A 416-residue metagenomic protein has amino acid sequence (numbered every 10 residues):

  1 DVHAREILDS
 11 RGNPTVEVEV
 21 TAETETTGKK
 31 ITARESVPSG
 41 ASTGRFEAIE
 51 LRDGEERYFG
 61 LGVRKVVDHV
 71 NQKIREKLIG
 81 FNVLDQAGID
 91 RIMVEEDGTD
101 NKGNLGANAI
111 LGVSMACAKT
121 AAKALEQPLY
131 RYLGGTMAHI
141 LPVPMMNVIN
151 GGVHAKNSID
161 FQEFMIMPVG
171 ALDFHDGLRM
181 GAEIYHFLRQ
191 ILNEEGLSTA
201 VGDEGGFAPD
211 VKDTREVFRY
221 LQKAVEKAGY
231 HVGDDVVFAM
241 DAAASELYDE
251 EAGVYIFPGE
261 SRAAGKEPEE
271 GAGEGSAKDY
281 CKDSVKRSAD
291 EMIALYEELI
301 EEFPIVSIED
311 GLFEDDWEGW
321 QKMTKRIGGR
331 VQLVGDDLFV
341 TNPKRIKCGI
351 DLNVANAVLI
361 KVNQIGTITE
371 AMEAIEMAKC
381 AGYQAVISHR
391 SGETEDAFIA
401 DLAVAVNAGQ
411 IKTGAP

Functional and structural regions predicted by a protein language model:
D1-T15: Short, Gly/Pro- and small/polar-rich lid/capping loops
R11-E50, K65-D68, A87, N193: N-terminal glycine-rich anion-binding loops that anchor highly charged ligand groups
V16-T24, E35-S39, M146-P168, K223 (+2 more regions): Short beta-strand elements
P38-Q127, L178, G206: Metal- or metallocofactor-binding catalytic centers and their adjacent structured scaffolds across diverse enzyme
N82-I89, A107, L129-Y132, R189-G206 (+3 more regions): Flexible, glycine/charged-enriched surface loops at secondary-structure junctions
H139-G202: Mobile "lid/hinge" segments at catalytic clefts and subdomain interfaces of large enzymes
R215-P416: Catalytic core of soluble alpha/beta enzymes
